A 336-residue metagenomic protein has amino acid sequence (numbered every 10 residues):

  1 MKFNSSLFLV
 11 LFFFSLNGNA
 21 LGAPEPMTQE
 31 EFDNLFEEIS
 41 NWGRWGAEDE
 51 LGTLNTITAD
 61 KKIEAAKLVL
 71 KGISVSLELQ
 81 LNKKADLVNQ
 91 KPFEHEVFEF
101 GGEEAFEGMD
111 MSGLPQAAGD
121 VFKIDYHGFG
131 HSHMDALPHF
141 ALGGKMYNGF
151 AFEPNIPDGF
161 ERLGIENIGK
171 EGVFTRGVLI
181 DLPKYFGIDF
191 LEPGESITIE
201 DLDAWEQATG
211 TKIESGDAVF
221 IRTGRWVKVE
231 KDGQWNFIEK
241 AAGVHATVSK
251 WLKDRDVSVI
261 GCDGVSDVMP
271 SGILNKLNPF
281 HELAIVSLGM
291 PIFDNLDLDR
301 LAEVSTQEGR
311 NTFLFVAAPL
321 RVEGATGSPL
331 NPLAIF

Functional and structural regions predicted by a protein language model:
M1-F8: Bacterial N-terminal signal peptides that target proteins for export
F8-N17: Bacterial N-terminal signal peptides
L21-F336: Active-/binding-site microenvironments in catalytic and ligand-binding cores
